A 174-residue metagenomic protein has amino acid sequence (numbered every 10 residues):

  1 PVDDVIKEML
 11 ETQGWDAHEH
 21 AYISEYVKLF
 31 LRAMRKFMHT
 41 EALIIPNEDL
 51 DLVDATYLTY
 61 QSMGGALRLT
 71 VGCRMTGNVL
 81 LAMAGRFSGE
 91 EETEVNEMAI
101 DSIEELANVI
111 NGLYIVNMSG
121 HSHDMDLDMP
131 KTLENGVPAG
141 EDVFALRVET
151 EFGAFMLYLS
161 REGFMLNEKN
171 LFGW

Functional and structural regions predicted by a protein language model:
P1-W174: N-terminal auxiliary interaction/assembly segments of multi-subunit proteins
